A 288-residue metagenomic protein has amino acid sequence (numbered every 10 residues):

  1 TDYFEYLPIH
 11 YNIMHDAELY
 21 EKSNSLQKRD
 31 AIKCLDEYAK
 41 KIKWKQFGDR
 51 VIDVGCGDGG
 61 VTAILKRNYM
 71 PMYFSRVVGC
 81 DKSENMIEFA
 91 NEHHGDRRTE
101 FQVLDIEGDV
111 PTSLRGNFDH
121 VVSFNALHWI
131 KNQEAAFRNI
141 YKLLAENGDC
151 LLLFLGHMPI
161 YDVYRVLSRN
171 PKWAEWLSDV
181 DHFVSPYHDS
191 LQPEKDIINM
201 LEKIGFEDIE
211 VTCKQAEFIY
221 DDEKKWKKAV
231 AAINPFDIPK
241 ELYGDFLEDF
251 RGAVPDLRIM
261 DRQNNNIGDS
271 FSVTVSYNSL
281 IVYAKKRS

Functional and structural regions predicted by a protein language model:
I13-K33: Class I SAM-dependent methyltransferase Rossmann-like catalytic core, especially the SAM/SAH-binding loop
H15-D16, D208-F271: C-terminal helical/coil "lid" or tail adjacent to the Rossmann-like core of SAM-dependent
L26-D49, I64-N68: Conserved alpha-helix/loop element of class I SAM-dependent methyltransferases that forms part of the SAM/SAH-binding
D49-P111: Class I SAM-dependent methyltransferase SAM/SAH-binding core
F118-Q133: A short SAM/SAH-binding and catalytic strip from SAM-dependent methyltransferases
I130-K131, L144-E146: Helix-to-beta-strand junctions that scaffold the AdoMet/dcAdoMet cofactor pocket in Class I SAM-dependent enzymes
E134, D149-D221, F236-D237: Conserved catalytic/acceptor-binding region of the Class I
G205, K227-A229, V275-S288: Core SAM-dependent methyltransferase catalytic element
